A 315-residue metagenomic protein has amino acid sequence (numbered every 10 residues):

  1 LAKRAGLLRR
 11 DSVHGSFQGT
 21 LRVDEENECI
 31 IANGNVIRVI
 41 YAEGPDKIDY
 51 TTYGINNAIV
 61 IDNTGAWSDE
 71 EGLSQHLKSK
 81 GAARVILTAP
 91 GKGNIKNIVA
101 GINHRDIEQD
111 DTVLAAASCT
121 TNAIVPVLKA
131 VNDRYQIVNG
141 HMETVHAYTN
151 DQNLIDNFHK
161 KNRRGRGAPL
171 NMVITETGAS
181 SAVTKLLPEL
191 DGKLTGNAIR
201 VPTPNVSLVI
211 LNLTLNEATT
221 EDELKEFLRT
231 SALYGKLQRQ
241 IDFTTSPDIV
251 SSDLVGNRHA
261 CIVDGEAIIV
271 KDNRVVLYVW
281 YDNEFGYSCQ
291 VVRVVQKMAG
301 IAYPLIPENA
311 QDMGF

Functional and structural regions predicted by a protein language model:
L1-L154, F158-G165, I269, R293-V294 (+2 more regions): N-terminal Rossmann-like NAD(P) cofactor-binding subdomain of oxidoreductases, focused on the glycine-rich
L1-Y50, Q136-N139, T144-V275: C-terminal substrate-binding/catalytic lobe of Rossmann-fold NAD(P)-dependent oxidoreductases
D62, I210, D282: Acidic active-site catalytic centers that drive phospho-/nucleotidyl reactions and related ester hydrolyses
N122, A218-T219, G286: A generic structural signal for alpha-helix starts
K129, D133, S181, D222 (+2 more regions): A broad, structural surface signal
V255-F315: NAD(P)-dependent Rossmann-like dehydrogenase/reductase catalytic/cofactor-binding core
